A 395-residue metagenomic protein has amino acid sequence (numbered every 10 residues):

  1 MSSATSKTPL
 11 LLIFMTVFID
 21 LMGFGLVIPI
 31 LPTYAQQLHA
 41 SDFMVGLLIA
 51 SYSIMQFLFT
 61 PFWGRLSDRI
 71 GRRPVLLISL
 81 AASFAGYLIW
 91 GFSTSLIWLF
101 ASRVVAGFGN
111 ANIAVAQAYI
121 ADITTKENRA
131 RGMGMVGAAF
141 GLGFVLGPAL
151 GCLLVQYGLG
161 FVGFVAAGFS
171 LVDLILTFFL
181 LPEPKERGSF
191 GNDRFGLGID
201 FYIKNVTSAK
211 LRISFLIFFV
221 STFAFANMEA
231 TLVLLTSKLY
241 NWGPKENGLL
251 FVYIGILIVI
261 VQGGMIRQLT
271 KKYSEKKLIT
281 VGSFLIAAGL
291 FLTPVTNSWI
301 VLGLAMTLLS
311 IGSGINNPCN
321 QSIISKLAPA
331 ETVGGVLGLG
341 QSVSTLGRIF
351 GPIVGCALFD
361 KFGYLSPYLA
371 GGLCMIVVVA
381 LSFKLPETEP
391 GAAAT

Functional and structural regions predicted by a protein language model:
S2-K7, P182-L216: Juxtamembrane intracellular "pre-TM" segments in multi-pass secondary transporters
P29-F43, A230-E246: Short amphipathic helix-loop junctions that connect adjacent transmembrane helices in Major Facilitator Superfamily/SLC
H39, G71, F92-I97, V295-N297: Helix-breaking motifs and short loop linkers at transmembrane-helix boundaries and internal kinks in secondary membrane
F57-T94: Conserved MFS/SLC helix-loop-helix module at the cytosolic interface between two early adjacent transmembrane helices
T60-I70, V261-E275: Helix-to-loop junctions at the C-terminal end of transmembrane segments in multipass secondary transporters
S102-G141: Cytoplasmic helix-loop-helix junction between adjacent transmembrane helices in 12-TM secondary transporters
V136-F178: Helix-loop-helix hairpin linking two adjacent transmembrane segments in secondary transporters
K276-N320: C-terminal transmembrane helical hairpin of 12-TM major facilitator-type secondary transporters
